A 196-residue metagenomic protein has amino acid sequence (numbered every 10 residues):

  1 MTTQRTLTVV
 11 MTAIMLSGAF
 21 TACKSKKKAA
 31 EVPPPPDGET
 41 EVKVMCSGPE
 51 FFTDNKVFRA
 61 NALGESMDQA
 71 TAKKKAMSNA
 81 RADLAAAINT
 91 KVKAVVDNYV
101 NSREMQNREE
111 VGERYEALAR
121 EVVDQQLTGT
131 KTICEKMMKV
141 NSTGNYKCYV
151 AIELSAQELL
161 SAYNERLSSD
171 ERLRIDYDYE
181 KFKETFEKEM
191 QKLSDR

Functional and structural regions predicted by a protein language model:
M1-V10: Bacterial N-terminal signal peptides that target proteins for export
R5-T6, C23-R196: Domain-level marker for long, solvent-exposed, non-transmembrane regions
M11-L16: Hydrophobic helical h-region of N-terminal Sec-dependent signal peptides in bacterial secretory/periplasmic proteins
G18-A22: C-terminal motif of bacterial Sec signal peptides marking the signal peptidase cleavage site
